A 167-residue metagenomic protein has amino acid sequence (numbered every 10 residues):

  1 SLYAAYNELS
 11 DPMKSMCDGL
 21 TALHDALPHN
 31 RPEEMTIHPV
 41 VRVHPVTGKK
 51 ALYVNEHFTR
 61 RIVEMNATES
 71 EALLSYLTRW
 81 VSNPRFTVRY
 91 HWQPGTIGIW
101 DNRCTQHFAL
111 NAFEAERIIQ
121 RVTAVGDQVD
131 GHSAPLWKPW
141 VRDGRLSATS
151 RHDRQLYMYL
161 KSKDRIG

Functional and structural regions predicted by a protein language model:
S1-I97, N102-G167: Non-heme Fe(II) oxygenase catalytic core, chiefly the N-lobe of the double-stranded beta-helix
